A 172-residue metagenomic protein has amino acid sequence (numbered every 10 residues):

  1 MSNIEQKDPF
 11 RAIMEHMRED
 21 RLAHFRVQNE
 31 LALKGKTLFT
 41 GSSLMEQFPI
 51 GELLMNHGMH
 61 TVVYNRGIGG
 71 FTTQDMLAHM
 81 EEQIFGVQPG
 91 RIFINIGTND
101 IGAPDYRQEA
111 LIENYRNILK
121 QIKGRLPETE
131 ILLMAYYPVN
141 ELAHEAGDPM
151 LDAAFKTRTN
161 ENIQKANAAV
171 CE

Functional and structural regions predicted by a protein language model:
I4-N117: Conserved SGNH/GDSL esterase-like catalytic core that processes O-acyl groups on lipids and polysaccharides
I84, K123-G124: N-terminal cationic-hydrophobic initiation segments that often serve targeting/anchoring roles
N95, M134-A135: Alpha/beta-hydrolase-fold catalytic nucleophile elbow
Y115-K120, N167: Generic structural signal for well-ordered alpha-helices, preferentially at hydrophobic/aromatic core positions
L126-E130: A short helix->loop->beta-strand "cap" motif at the edges of active sites that frequently abuts
Y137-N140: Short "lid" loop at the C-terminus of a central beta-strand within the Rossmann-like core of SAM-dependent
A143-E172: Substrate-gating cap/lid alpha-helix
